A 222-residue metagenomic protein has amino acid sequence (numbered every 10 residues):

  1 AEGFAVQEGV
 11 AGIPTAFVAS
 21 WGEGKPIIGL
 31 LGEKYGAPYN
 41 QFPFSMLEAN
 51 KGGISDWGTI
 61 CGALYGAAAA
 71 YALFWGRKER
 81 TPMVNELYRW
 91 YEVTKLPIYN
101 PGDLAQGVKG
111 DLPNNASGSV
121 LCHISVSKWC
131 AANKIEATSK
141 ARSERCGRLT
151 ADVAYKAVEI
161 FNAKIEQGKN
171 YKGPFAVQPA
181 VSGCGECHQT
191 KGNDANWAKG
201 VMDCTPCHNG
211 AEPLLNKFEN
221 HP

Functional and structural regions predicted by a protein language model:
A1, V6, Y99, P113 (+3 more regions): Domain-length accessory/inserted modules outside core catalytic folds
A1-F4, Y171-S182, Q189-T190, L214 (+1 more regions): Flexible coil segments in periplasmic/lumen-exposed cytochrome c-class electron-transfer proteins
E2-Q7, A49-G58, A137-R142: A short glycine/serine-rich beta->alpha loop
I13-P14, V18-W75: Small-residue-enriched, tightly packed secondary-structure blocks
P14, G24-I27, L31, Y71 (+3 more regions): Amphipathic alpha-helical interface segments
A67-T94, A211-E219: Catalytic phosphate/nucleotide-handling subdomain of diverse soluble enzymes
V181-K191, V201-G210: The canonical Cys-X-X-Cys-His
W197-P222: A cross-kingdom marker for long, charged
